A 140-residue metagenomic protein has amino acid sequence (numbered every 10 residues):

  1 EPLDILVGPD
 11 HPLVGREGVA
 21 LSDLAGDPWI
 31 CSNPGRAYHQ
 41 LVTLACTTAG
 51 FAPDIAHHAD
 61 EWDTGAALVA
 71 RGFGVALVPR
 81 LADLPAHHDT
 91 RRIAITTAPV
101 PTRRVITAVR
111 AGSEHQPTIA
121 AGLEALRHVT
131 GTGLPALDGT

Functional and structural regions predicted by a protein language model:
E1, R16-E17, F73, A86-I95 (+1 more regions): Ligand-binding "clamshell"
E1-L3, V7-W29: Flexible hinge/capping segments at coil-to-helix
V7, C31-N33, A59, V109-A111 (+1 more regions): Short beta-strand/turn micro-motifs composed of small residues that flank or help shape donor/cofactor-binding pockets
V14, D27-A49, H115-E124, T130-G139: Secondary-structure junction motif
A25-D27, R71, T102: Short, proline-enriched alpha-helix->beta-strand connector loops that line the catalytic pocket of alpha/beta-hydrolase
C31-I93: Hydrophobic hinge/microswitch elements
R91-P135: A late-sequence structural motif
